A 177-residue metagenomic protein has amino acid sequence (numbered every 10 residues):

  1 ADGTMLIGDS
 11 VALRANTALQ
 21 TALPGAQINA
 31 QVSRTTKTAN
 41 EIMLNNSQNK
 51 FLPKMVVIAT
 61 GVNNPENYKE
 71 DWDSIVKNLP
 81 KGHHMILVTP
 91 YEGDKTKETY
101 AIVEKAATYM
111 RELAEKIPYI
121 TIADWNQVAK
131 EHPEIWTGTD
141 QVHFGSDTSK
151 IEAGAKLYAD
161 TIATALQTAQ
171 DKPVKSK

Functional and structural regions predicted by a protein language model:
D2-D71, D94-T96, A101-E104: Conserved SGNH/GDSL esterase-like catalytic core that processes O-acyl groups on lipids and polysaccharides
M5, L13, T17, T21 (+7 more regions): Solvent-exposed, polar/charged alpha-helical surfaces in well-ordered, non-transmembrane soluble domains, broadly
M5-I7, I86, T121-A123: Hydrophobic/aromatic beta-strand patches that form the interior of the parallel beta-sheet core in alpha/beta enzyme
N29-Q31, V88, A123-V128: Conserved beta-strand termini and adjacent loop/short-helix elements that scaffold enzyme active sites in alpha/beta
M43, Q48-M55, P90, P118 (+2 more regions): Catalytic phosphate/metal-binding cores of nucleic-acid and nucleotide-processing enzymes, i.e., regions that mediate
A59, V88-T89: Alpha/beta-hydrolase-fold catalytic nucleophile elbow
K81-H84: A short helix->loop->beta-strand "cap" motif at the edges of active sites that frequently abuts
E98-K177: Catalytic His-Asp segment of secreted/periplasmic serine-dependent ester chemistry enzymes
